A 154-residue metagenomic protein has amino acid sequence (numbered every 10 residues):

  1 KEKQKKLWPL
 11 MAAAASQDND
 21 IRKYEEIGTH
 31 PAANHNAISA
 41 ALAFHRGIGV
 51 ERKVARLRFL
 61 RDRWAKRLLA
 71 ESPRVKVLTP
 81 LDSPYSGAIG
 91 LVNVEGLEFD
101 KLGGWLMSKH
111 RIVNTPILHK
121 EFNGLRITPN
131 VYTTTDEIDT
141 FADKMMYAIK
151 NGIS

Functional and structural regions predicted by a protein language model:
K1-G47: Conserved core segment of the aminotransferase class I/II
I21, Y85-I89, F122-R126: Short, solvent-exposed beta-strand edge segments and adjacent coil->beta transition regions
P31-A37, A41, G87-L97, K144: Conserved N-terminal glycine/acidic-rich loop preference
A33, I38-L78: Conserved PLP-dependent catalytic core of the aminotransferase class-I/II
H35-I38, A65, F99, G103 (+1 more regions): A general structural signal for well-ordered alpha-helical segments in protein cores
R58-D62, L69-K109: Conserved PLP-binding catalytic core of the aspartate aminotransferase-like
S108-S154: PLP-dependent enzyme catalytic core of the Aspartate aminotransferase-like
